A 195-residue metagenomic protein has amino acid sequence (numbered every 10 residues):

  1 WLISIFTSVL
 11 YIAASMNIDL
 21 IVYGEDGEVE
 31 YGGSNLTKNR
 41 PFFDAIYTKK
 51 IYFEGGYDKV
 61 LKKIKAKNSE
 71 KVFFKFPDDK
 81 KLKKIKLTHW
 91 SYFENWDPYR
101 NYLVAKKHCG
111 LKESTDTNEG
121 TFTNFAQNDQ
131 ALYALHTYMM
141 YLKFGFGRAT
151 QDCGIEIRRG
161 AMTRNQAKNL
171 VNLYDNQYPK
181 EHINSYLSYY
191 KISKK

Functional and structural regions predicted by a protein language model:
W1-K195: Nucleotide-activated chemistry modules centered on ATP-dependent adenylation/adenylyltransferase
